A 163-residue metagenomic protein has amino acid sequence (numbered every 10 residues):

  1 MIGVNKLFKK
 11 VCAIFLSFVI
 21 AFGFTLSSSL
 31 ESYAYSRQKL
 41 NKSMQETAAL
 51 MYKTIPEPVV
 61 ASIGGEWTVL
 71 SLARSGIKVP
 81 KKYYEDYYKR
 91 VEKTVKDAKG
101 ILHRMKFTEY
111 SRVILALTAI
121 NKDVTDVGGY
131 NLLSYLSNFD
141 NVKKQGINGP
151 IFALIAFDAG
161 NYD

Functional and structural regions predicted by a protein language model:
I2-C12, L16, F22-D163: Preference for long, amphipathic alpha-helical scaffolds in soluble/luminal domains and all-alpha bundles
